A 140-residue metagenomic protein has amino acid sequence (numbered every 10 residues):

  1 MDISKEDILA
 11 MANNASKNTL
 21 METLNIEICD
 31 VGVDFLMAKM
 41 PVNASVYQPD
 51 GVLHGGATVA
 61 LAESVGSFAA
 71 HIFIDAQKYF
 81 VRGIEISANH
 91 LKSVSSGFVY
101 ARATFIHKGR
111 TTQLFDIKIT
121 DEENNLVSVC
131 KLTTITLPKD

Functional and structural regions predicted by a protein language model:
M1-D140: Terminal targeting signals and extreme-terminal segments of soluble enzymes
